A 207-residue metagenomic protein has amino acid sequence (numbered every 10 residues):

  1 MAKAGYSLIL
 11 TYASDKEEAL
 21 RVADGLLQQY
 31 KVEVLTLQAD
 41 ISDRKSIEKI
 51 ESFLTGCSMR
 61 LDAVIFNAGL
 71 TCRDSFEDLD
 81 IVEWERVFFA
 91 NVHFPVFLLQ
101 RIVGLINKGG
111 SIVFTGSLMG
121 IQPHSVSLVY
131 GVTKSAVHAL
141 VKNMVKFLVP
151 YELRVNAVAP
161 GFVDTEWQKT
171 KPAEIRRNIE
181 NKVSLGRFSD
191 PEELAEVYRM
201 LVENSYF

Functional and structural regions predicted by a protein language model:
Y6-R21: Conserved glycine-rich Rossmann-like NAD(P)H-binding loop of the short-chain dehydrogenase/reductase
M59, R187-F207: C-terminal substrate-recognition "lid" of short-chain dehydrogenase/reductases
N67-C72: Conserved NAD(P)H cofactor-binding loop of Rossmann-fold oxidoreductase domains
S75-F76, D80-F88, Q168, I175 (+1 more regions): Substrate-binding pocket helix/loop in short-chain dehydrogenase/reductase
L99, T133, V141: Active-site helix of classical SDR
G104, K146-P150: Alpha-helical segment proximal to the catalytic Tyr-Lys
S117: Residue(s) in the substrate-gating loop at a strand-loop-helix junction that position the organic substrate next
